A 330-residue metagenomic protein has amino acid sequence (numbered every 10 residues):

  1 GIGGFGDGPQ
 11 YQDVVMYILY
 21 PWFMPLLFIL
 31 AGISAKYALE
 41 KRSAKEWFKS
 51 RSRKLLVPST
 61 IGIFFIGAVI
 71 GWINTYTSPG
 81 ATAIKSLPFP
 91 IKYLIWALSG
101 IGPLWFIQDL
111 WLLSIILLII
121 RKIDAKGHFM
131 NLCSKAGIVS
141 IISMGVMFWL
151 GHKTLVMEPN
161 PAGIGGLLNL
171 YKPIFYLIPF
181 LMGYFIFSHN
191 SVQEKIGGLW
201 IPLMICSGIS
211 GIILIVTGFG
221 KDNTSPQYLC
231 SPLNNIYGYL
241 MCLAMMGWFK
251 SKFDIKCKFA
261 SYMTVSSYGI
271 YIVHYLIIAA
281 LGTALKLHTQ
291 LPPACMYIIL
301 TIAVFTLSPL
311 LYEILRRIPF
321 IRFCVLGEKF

Functional and structural regions predicted by a protein language model:
G1-F330: Alpha-helical transmembrane segments and their immediate juxtamembrane cytosolic regions
